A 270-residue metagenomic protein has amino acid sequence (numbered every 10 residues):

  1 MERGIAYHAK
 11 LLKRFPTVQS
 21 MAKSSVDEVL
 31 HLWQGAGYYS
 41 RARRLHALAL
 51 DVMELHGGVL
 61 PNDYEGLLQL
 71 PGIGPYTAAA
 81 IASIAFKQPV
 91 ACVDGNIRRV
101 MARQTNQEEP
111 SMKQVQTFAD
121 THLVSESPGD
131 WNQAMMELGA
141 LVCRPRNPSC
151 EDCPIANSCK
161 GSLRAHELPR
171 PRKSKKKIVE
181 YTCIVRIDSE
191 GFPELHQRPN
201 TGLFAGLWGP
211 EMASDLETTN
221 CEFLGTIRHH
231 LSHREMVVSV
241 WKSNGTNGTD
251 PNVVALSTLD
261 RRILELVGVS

Functional and structural regions predicted by a protein language model:
M1-E151, I155-S158, R164, I178: Catalytic cores of DNA base-excision repair glycosylases
A140-S270: Intrinsically disordered, low-complexity, charged terminal extensions of DNA damage-control enzymes
